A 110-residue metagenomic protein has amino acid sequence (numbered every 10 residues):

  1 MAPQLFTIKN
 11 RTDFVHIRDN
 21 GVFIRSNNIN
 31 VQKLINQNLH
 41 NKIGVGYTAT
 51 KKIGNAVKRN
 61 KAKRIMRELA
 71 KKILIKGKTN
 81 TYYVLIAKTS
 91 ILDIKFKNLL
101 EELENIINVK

Functional and structural regions predicted by a protein language model:
M1-K110: Positively charged, solvent-exposed patches that mediate nucleic-acid binding
